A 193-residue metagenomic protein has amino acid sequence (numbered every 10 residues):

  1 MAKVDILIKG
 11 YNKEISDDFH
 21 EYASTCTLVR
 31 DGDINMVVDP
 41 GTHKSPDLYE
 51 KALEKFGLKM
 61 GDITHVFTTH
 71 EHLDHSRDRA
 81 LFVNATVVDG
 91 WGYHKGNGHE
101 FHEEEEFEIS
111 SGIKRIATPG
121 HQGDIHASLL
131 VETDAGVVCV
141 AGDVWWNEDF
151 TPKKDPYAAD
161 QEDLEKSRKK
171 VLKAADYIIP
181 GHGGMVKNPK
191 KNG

Functional and structural regions predicted by a protein language model:
M1-D33, K166-Y177, K187-G193: Zn-dependent metallo-beta-lactamase
K3-G10, S24-R30, M36-V37, E103-T133: Core dinuclear metal-dependent hydrolase active-site scaffold
K13-D18, H43-S45, H65-V66, R115-P119 (+1 more regions): Short, flexible loop segments at the rims of nucleotide/cofactor-binding pockets, characterized by
D17, Y22, G41-S111: Active-site HxH/HxHxD metal-binding segment of metal-dependent hydrolases
V38-P40, D62-H72, D78, V88-W91 (+4 more regions): Active-site neighborhood of phospho(di)ester-bond hydrolases with catalytic His/Asp-centered motifs
K44, D124-G193: Metallo-beta-lactamase
H99-E108, G112-T118, P152-K169: Ligand-binding grooves and catalytic loops that recognize ribose/phosphate and carbohydrate rings, and esterified lipid
